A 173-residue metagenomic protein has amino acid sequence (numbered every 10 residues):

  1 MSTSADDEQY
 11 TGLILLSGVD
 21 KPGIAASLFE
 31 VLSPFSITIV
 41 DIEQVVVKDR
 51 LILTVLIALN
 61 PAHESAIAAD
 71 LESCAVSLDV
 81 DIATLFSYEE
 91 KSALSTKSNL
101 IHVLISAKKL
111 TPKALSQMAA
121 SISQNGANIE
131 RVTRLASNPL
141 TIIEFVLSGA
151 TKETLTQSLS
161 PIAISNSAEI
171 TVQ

Functional and structural regions predicted by a protein language model:
S2-Q173: A conserved regulatory-domain signal marking ACT and ACT-like small-molecule sensing domains and adjacent regulatory
